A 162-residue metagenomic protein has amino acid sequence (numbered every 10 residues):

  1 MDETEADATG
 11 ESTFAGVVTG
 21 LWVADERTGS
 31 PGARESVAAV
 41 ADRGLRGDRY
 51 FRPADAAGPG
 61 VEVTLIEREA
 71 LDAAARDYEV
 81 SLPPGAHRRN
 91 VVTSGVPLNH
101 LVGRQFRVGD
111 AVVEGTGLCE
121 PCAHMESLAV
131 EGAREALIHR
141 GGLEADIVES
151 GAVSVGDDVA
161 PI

Functional and structural regions predicted by a protein language model:
M1-I162: Metal-cofactor-dependent catalytic cores
